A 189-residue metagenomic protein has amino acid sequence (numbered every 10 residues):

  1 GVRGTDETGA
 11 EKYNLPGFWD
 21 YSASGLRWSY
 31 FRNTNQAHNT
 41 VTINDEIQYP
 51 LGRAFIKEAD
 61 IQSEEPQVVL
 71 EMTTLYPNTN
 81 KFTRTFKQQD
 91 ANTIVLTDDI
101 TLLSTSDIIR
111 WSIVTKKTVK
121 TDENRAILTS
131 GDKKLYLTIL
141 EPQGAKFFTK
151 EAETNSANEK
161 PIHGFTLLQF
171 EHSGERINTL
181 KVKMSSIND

Functional and structural regions predicted by a protein language model:
G1-G4: Catalytic-core region of carbohydrate-active enzymes that cleave or remodel glycosidic bonds
D6, A10-D189: CBM-like, beta-strand-rich accessory domains located in the C-terminal region of large, secreted polysaccharide-active
